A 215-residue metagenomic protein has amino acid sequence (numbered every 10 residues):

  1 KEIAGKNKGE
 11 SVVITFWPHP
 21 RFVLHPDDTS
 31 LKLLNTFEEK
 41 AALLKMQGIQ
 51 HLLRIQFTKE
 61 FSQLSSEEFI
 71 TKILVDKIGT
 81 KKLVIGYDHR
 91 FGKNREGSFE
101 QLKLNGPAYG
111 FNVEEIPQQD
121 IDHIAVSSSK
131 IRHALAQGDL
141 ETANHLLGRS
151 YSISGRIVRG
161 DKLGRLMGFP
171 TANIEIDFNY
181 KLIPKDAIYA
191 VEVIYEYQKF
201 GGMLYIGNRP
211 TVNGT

Functional and structural regions predicted by a protein language model:
E2-I78: Core alpha/beta nucleotide-donor-binding catalytic domains of modification enzymes
N7-G9, F111, R149, V191: Short glycine/serine/threonine/alanine-rich loop segments
I14, P20, M46-R54, Y87-K93 (+3 more regions): Low-complexity, flexible helical/coil segments
F16, I55, I116-Q118, G160 (+1 more regions): Conserved beta-strand termini and adjacent loop/short-helix elements that scaffold enzyme active sites in alpha/beta
Q63-P170: Classical nucleotidyltransferase
G160-T215: Phosphate/ribose-recognition catalytic cores of enzymes acting on nucleotide-derived substrates
